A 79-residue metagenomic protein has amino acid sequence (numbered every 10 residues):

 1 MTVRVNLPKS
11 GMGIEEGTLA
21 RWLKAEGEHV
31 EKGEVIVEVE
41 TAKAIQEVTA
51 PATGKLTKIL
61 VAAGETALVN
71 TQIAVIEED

Functional and structural regions predicted by a protein language model:
M1-D79: Mobile cofactor-carrier "swinging-arm" domains
